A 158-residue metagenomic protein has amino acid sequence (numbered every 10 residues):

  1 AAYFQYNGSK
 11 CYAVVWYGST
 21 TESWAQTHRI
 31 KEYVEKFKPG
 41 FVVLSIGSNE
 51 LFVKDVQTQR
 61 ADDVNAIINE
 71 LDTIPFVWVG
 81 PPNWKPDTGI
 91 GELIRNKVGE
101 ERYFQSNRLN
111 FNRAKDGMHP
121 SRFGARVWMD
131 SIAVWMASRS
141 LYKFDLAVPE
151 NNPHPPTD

Functional and structural regions predicted by a protein language model:
A1-D62, N83-T88: Conserved SGNH/GDSL esterase-like catalytic core that processes O-acyl groups on lipids and polysaccharides
Y3-Y6, N69-E70, L93-G99: Short, surface-exposed basic-aromatic patches at helix termini and helix-loop junctions that form
E32-E35, N65-N69, N96, D130 (+1 more regions): Surface-exposed alpha-helical segments enriched in charged/polar residues
R60-N65, A125: Aromatic/hydrophobic pocket-lining residues that form the small-molecule binding cavity in soluble enzyme cores
L71-F76: A short helix->loop->beta-strand "cap" motif at the edges of active sites that frequently abuts
W78-G80: Active-site-proximal helix/loop segments of hydrolytic enzymes
P82-D158: Catalytic His-Asp segment of secreted/periplasmic serine-dependent ester chemistry enzymes
